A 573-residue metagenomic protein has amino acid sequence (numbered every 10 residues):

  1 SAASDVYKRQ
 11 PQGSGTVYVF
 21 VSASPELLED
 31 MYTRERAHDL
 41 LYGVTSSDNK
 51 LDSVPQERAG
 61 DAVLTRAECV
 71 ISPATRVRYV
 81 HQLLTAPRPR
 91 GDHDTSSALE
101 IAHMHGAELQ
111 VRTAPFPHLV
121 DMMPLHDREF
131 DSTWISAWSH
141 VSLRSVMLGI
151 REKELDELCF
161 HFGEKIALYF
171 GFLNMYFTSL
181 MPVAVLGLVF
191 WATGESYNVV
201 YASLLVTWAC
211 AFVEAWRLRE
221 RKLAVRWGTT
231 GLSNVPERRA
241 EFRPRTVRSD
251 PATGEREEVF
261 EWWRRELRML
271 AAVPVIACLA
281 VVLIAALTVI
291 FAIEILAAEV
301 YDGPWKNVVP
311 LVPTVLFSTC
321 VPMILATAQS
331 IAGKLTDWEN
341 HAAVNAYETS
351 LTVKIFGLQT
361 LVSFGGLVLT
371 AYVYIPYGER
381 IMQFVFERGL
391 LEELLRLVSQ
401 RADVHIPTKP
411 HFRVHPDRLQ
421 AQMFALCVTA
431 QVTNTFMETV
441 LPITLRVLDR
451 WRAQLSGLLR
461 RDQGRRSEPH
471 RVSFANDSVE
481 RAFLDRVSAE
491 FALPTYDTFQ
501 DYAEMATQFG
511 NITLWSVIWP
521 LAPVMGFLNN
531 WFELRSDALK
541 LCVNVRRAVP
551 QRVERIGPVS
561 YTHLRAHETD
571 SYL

Functional and structural regions predicted by a protein language model:
A2-Q10, T562-T569: Conserved small/polar residues in nucleotide/adenosyl-binding loops
F20-S22, E26-F160, E164-E294, P322-A326 (+1 more regions): Transmembrane-helix bundle segments that line or gate the permeation/cavity pathway in multi-pass membrane proteins
R151, A224-E257, K334-L351, E387-S399 (+2 more regions): Juxtamembrane inter-helical linkers in multi-pass membrane proteins
L158-L173, F190, E255-P274, A298-T314 (+4 more regions): Juxtamembrane membrane-interface segments at transmembrane-helix boundaries in membrane proteins
L186-S203, L287-V312, E339-N340, V368-F386 (+2 more regions): Membrane-lumen (extracellular) interface motif
Y201-W208, V309-V321, Q422-T433: Alpha-helical transmembrane segments
V273-H341: Hydrophobic alpha-helical transmembrane segments corresponding to the first two to three helices of multi-pass helical
R446, L521-N530, L534-R565, S571: Long, cytosolic, alpha-helical-rich C-terminal regions that act as interaction/scaffolding modules
